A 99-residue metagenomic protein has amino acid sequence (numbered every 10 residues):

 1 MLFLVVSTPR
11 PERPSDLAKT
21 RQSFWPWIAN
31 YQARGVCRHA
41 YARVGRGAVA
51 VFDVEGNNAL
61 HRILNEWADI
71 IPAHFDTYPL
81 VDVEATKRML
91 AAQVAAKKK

Functional and structural regions predicted by a protein language model:
M1-K99: Conserved, structured core segments of small domains
